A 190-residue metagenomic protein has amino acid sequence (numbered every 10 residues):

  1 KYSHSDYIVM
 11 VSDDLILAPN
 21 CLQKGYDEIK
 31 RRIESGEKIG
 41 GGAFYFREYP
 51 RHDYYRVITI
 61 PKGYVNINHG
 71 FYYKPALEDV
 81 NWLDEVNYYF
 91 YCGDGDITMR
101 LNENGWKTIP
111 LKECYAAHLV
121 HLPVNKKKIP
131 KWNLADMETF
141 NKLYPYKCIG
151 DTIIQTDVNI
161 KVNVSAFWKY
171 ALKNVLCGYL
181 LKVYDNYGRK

Functional and structural regions predicted by a protein language model:
S5-I16: Short beta-strand-to-loop acidic/aromatic patch adjacent to the donor-nucleotide binding site
L15-E28: Acidic donor-binding/catalytic loop of UDP-sugar-dependent glycosyltransferases, especially processive GT2
G42-Y55: Short beta-strand-to-loop element that shapes/binds the nucleotide-sugar donor at the catalytic cleft/hinge
Y54-P75, F90: A recurrent flexible, glycine/aromatic-enriched loop bordering the glycosyltransferase active site that acts as
V86, T98-A117: Catalytic donor-sugar/metal-binding loop of nucleotide-sugar-dependent glycosyltransferases
F90-I97: Acidic donor-binding loop at a coil-to-helix junction in glycosyltransferase catalytic cores that engages
L111-K131, T139-F140: Active-site donor/metal-binding and catalytic loop motifs of nucleotide-sugar-dependent glycosylation enzymes
I129-D136, G150-K190: Non-catalytic, C-terminal membrane-associated alpha-helical segments of glycosyltransferases
